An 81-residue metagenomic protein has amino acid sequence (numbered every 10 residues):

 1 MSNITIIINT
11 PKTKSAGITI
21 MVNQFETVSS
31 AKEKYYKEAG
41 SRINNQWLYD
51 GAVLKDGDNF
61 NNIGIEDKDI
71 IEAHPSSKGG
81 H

Functional and structural regions predicted by a protein language model:
M1-H81: Ubiquitin system architectures
